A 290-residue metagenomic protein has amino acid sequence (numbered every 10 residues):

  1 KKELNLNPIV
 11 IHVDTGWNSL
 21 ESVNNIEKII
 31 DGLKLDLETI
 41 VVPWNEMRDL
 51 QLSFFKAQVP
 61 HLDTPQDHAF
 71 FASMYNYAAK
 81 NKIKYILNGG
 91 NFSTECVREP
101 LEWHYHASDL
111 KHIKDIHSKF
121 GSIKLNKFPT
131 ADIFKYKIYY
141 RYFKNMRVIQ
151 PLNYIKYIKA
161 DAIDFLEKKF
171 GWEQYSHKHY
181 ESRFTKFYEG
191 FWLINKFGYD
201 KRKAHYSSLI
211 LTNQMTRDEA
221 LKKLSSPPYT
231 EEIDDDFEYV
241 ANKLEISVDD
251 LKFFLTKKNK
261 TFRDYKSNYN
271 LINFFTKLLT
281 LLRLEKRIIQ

Functional and structural regions predicted by a protein language model:
K1-Q290: Nucleotide-activated chemistry modules centered on ATP-dependent adenylation/adenylyltransferase
